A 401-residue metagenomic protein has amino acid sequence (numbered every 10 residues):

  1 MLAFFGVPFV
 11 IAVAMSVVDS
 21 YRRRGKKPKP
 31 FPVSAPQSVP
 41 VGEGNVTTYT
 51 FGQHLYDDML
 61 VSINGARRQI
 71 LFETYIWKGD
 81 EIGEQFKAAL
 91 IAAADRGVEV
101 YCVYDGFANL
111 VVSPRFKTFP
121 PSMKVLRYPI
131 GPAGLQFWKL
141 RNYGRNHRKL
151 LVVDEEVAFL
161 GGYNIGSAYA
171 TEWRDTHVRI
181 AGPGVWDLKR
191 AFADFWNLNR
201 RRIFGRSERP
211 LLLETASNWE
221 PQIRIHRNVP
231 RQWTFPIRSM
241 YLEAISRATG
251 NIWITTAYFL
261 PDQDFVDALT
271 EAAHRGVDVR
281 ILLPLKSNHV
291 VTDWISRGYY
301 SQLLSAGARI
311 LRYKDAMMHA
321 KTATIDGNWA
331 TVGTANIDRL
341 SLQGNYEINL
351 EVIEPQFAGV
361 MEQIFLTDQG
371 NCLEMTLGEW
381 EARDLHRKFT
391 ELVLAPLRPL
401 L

Functional and structural regions predicted by a protein language model:
M1-R127, P132-L401: Charged, low-complexity intrinsically disordered terminal segments
